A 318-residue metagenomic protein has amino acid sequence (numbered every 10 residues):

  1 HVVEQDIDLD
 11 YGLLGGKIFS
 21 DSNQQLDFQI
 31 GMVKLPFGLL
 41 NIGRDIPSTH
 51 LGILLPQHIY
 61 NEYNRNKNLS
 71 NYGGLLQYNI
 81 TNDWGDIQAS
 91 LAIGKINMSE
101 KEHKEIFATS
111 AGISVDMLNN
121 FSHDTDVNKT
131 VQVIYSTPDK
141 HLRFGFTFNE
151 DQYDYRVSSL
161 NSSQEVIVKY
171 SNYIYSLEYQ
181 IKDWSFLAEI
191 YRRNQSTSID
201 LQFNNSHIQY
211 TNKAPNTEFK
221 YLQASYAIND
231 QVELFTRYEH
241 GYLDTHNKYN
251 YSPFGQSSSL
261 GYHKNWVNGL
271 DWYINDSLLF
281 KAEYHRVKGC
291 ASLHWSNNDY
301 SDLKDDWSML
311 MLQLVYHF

Functional and structural regions predicted by a protein language model:
H1-S99, Y135-P138, Y226-I228, F235 (+1 more regions): Outer membrane beta-barrel
D6-L9, N68, T125, K169 (+2 more regions): Short, glycine/acidic-rich beta->alpha junctions
Y11-L13, G73-L75, N119, N128-I134 (+4 more regions): Membrane-embedded beta-strand positions in outer-membrane beta-barrel channels/transporters
Y63-N64, F121, N212, S258: Short, surface-exposed alpha-helical recognition segments that flank or form part of ligand/macromolecule-binding
N64-K67, F121-D124, E165-I167: Short Gly/Pro-enriched turn/cap motifs at secondary-structure boundaries
D86-S90, E100-F107, V157-S158, D200: A short secondary-structure junction signal
F107-V157: Loop-centered beta-sheet repeat module
G145-F318: Outer-membrane beta-barrel pore domains
